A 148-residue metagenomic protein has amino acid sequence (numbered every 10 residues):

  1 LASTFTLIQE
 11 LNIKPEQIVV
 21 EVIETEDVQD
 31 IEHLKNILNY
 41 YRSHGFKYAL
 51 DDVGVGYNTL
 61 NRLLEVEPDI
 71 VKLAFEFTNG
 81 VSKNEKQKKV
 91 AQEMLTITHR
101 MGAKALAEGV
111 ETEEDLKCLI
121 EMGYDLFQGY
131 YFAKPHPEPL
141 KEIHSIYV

Functional and structural regions predicted by a protein language model:
L1-K14, L60: Bacterial c-di-GMP phosphodiesterase EAL domain
L1-T6, H33-N36, E85-Q92: Charged helix-capping and loop-helix junction motifs
Q17, E21-Q29, F46-V148: EAL-family c-di-GMP phosphodiesterase catalytic domain
N39: Histidine/acidic residue-rich metal-binding segments in metalloenzymes
R42: Conserved ATPase "switch" residues in P-loop NTPase domains
